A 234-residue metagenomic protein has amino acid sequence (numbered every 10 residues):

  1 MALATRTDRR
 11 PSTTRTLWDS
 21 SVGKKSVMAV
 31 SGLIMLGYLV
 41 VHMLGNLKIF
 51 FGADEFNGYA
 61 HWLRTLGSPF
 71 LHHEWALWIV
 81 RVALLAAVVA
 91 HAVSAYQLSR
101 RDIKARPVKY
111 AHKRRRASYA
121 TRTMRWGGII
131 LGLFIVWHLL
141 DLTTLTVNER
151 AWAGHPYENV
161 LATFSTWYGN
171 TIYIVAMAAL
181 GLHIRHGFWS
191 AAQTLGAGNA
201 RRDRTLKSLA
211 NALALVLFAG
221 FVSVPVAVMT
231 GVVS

Functional and structural regions predicted by a protein language model:
M1-S234: Membrane-embedded alpha-helical bundles that constitute the cytochrome b-like, heme-associated redox core of multi-pass
